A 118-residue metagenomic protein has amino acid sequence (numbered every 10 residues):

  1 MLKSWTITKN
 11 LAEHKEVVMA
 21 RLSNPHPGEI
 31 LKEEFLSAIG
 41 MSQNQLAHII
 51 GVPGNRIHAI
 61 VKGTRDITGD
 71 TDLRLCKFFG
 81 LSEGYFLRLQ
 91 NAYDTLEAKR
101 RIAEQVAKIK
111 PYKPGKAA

Functional and structural regions predicted by a protein language model:
M1-E34, A38-I39, E104-Y112, K116-A118: N-terminal flexible/basic segments that precede or flank functional cores
L36, A47, C76: The alpha-helix within a helix-turn-helix
G40-A59: Short alpha-helical DNA-recognition segment
G51, K62, N91: Residue-level detection of the helix-turn-helix DNA-binding "recognition helix"
T64-K77: Short, basic-rich loop-to-helix N-cap that marks the start of a DNA-contacting helix
Y85-Q105: Short amphipathic recognition helices of helix-turn-helix/homeodomain-type DNA-binding modules
